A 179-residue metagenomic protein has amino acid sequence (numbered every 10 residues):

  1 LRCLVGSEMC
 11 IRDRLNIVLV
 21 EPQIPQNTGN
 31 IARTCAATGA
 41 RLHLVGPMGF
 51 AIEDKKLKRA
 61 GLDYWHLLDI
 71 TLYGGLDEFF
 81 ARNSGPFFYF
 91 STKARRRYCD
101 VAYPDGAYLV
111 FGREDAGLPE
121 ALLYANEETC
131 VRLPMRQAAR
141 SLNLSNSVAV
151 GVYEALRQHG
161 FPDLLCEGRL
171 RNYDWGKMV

Functional and structural regions predicted by a protein language model:
L1-I11: Single conserved hydrophobic/aromatic residue that forms the stacking wall/gate of nucleotide- or nucleobase-binding
D13-I17: Extreme N-terminal starter segment of soluble prokaryotic enzymes
V18, H43, T71, F88 (+1 more regions): Hydrophobic/aromatic beta-strand patches that form the interior of the parallel beta-sheet core in alpha/beta enzyme
V20-E21, G46, L68, V131-Q137: Short beta->alpha connector loops at strand-helix junctions that form conserved, small/polar/Pro-enriched
Q23-N30, L142-N146: Amphipathic alpha-helical repeat scaffolds
R41-P47: Short internal beta-strands
D54-E120: S-adenosyl-L-methionine/SAH cofactor-binding core of RNA-modifying enzymes
A125-M178: Structured adenosyl-cofactor binding patch, chiefly the S-adenosyl-L-methionine
